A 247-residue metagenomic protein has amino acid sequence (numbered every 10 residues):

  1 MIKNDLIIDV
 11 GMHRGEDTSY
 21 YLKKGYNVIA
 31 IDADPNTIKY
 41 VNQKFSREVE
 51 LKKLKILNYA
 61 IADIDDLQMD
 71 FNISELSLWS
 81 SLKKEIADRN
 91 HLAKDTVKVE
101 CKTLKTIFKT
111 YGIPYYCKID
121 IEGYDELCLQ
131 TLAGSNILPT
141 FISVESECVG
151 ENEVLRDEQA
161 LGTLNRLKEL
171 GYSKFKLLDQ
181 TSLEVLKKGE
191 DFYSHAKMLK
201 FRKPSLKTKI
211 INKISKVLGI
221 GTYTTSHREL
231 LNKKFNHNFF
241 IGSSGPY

Functional and structural regions predicted by a protein language model:
M1-D66, S146-E153: SAM cofactor-binding core of SAM-dependent methyltransferases, primarily the Rossmann-like beta-alpha-beta module
L6, D17, Y26-N27, I107-Y247: Conserved acidic-Pro-Pro-aromatic motif
Y21, V41, F71, C128-L132: Hydrophobic packing residues within well-ordered alpha-helices of enzyme cores
Y59, K102, L177-L178: Conserved beta-strand termini and adjacent loop/short-helix elements that scaffold enzyme active sites in alpha/beta
A62-K102: Glycine-rich adenosyl-binding loop in Rossmann-like folds that engage adenosine-containing cofactors
